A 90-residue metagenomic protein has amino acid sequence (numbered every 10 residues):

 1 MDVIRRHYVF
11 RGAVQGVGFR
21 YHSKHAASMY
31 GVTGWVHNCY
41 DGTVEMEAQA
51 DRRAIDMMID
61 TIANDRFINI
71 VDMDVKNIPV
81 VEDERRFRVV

Functional and structural regions predicted by a protein language model:
M1-V90: Intrinsically disordered, low-complexity, mixed-charge
